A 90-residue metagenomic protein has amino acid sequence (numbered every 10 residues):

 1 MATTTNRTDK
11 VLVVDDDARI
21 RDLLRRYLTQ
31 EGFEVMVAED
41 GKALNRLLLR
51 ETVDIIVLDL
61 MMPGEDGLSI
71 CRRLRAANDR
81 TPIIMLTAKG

Functional and structural regions predicted by a protein language model:
M1-L12: Non-catalytic signal-transmission and effector/linker regions of two-component phosphorelay proteins
L12, V37-I55: Acidic, metal-coordinating helix/loop segments flanking the phosphotransfer/catalytic sites of two-component signaling
D15, M62: Conserved acidic carboxylate
R21, P63, A77: The feature encodes the CheY-like receiver
D22-Q30: Charged docking surfaces used in two-component/phosphorelay signaling
D40, D66-S69: Acidic catalytic/metal-coordinating carboxylates
T52-D54, N78-P82: His-Asp phosphorelay/catalytic-motif detector in bacterial-type signaling
D59, T87: Active-site residues of response regulator receiver
